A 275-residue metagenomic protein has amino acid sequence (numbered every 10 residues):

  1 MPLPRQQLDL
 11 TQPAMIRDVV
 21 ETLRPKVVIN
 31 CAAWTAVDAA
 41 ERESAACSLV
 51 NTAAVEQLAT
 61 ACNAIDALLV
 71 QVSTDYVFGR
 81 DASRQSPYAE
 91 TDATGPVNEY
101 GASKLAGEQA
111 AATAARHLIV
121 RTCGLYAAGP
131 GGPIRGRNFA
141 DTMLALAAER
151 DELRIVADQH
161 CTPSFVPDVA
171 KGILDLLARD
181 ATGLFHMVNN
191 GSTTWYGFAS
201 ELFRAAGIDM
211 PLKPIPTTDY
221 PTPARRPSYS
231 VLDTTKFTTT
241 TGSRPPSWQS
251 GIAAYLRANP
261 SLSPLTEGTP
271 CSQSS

Functional and structural regions predicted by a protein language model:
L10-T52, A61-N63: NAD(P)H-binding glycine-rich loop region in Rossmannoid oxidoreductase-like domains and their noncatalytic homologs
S48-V55, V70, S103-K104: Short alpha-helix in the Rossmann-fold core of NAD(P)-dependent oxidoreductases
E56-G95, A114: Conserved Rossmann-fold NAD(P)-dependent oxidoreductase catalytic core, especially the SDR/UDP-sugar
G95-C123: Active-site Tyr-X1-5-Lys
A112-H160, P167-D168: NAD(P)-dependent short-chain dehydrogenase/reductase
I155-H160, F185-T193, T240: Glycine-rich Rossmann NAD(P)(H)-binding loop
G172-I173, R179-A224, S228, S263-T266: Mid/C-terminal beta-alpha module of Rossmann-like enzyme folds, strongest in SDR-family dehydrogenases/epimerases
W248-S275: Amphipathic terminal alpha-helices
